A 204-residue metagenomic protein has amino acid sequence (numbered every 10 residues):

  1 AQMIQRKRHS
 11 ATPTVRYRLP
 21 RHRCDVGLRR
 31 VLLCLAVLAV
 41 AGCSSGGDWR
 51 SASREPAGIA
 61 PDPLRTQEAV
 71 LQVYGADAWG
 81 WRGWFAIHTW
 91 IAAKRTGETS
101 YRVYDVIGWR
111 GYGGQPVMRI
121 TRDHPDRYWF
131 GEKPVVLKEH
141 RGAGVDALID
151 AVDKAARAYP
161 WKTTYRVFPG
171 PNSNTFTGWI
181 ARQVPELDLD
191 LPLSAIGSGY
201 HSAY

Functional and structural regions predicted by a protein language model:
K7, V15-L32: Bacterial N-terminal signal peptides that target proteins for export
L33-V37: Hydrophobic helical h-region of N-terminal Sec-dependent signal peptides in bacterial secretory/periplasmic proteins
A39-G42: C-terminal motif of bacterial Sec signal peptides marking the signal peptidase cleavage site
S44-A57, D153-Y204: Activation targets extended, charge/polar-rich intrinsically disordered C-terminal tails
G47-H140: Glycine-rich catalytic cores of cysteine/serine-nucleophile enzymes that process amide/ester linkages in cell-envelope
G114-V167, N174-T175: Mid-length scaffold segments of soluble, non-membrane domains
